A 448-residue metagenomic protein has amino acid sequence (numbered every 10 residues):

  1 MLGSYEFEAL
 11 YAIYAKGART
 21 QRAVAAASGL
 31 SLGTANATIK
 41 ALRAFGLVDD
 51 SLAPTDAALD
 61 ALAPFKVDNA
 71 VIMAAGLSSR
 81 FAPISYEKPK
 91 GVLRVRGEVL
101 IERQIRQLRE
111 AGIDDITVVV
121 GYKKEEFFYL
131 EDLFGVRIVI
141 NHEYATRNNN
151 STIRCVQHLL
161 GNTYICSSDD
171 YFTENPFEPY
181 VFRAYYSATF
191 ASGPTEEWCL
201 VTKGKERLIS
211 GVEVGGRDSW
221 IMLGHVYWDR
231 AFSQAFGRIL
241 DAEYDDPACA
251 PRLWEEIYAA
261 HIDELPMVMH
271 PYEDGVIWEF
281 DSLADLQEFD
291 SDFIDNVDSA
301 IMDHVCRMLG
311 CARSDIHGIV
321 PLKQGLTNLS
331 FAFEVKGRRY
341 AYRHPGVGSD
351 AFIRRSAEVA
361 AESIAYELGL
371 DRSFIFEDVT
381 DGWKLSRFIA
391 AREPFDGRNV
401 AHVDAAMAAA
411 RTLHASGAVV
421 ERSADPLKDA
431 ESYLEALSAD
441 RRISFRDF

Functional and structural regions predicted by a protein language model:
M1-S28: Short amphipathic alpha-helical interface segments
E8, T20, T173-C249: Conserved core of the sugar-phosphate nucleotidyltransferase
R43-L52: A short, conserved structural fragment
A53-Y86: N-terminal nucleotide-binding beta1-loop-alpha1 segment
E125-T202: Conserved beta-loop-beta/alpha segment of the NTase-like Rossmann-fold superfamily that binds/positions NTPs
V276, Q287-V320: Juxta-kinase regulatory segment immediately upstream of eukaryotic protein kinase catalytic domains
A284, D290, A408, A424-F448: Active-site catalytic-loop/activation-segment of kinase and kinase-like phosphoryl-transfer enzymes
V320-D425, R446: ATP-binding pocket architecture of kinase catalytic cores
